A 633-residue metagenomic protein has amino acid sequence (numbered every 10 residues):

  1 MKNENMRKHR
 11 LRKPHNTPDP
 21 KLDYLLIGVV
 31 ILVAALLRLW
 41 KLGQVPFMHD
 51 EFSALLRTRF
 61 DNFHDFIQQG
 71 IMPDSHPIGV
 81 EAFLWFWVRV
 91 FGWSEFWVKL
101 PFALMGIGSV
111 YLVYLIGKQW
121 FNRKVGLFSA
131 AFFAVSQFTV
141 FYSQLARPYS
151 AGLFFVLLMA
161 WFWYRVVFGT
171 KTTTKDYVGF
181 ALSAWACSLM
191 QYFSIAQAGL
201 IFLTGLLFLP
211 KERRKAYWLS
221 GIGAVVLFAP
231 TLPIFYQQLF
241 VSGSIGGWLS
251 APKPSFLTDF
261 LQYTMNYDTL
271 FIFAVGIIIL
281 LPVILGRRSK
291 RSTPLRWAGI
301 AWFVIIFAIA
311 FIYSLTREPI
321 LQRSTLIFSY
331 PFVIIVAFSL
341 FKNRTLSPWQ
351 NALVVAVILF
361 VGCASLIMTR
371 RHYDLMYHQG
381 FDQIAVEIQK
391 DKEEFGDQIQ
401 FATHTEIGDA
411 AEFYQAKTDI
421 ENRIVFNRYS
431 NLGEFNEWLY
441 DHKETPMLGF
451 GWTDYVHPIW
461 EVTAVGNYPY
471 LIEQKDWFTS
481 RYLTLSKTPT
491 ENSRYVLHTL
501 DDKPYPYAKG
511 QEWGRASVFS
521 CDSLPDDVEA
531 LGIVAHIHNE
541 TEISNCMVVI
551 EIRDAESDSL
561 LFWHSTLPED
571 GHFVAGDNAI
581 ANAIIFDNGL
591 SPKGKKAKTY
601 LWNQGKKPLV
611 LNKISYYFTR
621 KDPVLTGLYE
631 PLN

Functional and structural regions predicted by a protein language model:
K2-P20: Membrane-interfacial, low-structure loops and terminal tails that flank and connect transmembrane helices in multi-pass
E4, F193, N422-R423, W460 (+6 more regions): Residue-level marker of intrinsically disordered, low-complexity segments enriched for small/polar residues
E4, H9, F338, L483 (+2 more regions): Intrinsic-disorder/low-complexity peptide segments enriched for small residues
M6, K21, L25, F52-S53 (+2 more regions): Intrinsically disordered, low-complexity regions of eukaryotic proteins
P18, T174-K175, D419, E542 (+2 more regions): N-terminal compositionally biased, intrinsically disordered segments and leader/signal-like regions
D19-N492: Membrane-proximal helix-loop-helix interfaces that form the catalytic/acceptor-binding platform of multi-pass membrane
V45, L497-N633: Extracellular and organelle-lumenal recognition/adhesion modules and their flexible linkers in secreted
